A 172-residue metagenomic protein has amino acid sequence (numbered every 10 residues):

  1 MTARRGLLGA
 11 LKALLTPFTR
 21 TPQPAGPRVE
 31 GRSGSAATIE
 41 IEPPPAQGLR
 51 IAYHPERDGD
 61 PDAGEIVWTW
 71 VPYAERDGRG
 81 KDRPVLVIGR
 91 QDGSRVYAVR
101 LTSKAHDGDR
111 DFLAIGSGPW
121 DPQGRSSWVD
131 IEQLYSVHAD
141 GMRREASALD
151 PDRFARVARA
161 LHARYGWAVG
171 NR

Functional and structural regions predicted by a protein language model:
M1-E40, S117-R172: C-terminal terminal-subdomain/extension
P43-A46: Proline-rich, low-complexity intrinsically disordered regions
R50-E56, Y73: Short alpha-helix capping/helix-loop boundary micro-motifs
Y73, S103, Q133-Y135: Non-catalytic surface loops within mature trypsin-like serine protease
E75-D82, V87-D121: Compact nucleic-acid interaction/catalytic patches
